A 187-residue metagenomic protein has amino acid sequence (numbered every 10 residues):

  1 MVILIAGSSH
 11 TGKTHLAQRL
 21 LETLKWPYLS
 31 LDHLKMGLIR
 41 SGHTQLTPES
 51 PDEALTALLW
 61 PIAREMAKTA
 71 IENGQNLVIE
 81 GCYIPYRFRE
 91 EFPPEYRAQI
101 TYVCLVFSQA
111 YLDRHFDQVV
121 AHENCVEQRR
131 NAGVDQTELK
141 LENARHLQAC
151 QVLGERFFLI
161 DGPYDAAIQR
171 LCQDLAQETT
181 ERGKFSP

Functional and structural regions predicted by a protein language model:
I5: Hydrophobic anchor at the beta1->P-loop junction of P-loop NTPases
S8: P-loop (Walker A) phosphate-binding loop of NTP-binding proteins
T11: ATP-binding Walker
T14: Walker A/P-loop
Q18-R64: Conserved substrate/cofactor phosphate-moiety recognition/catalytic segment in nucleotide-dependent phosphotransferases
A54-Q99, V103-F107: Glycine-rich phosphate-binding loop used to anchor ATP phosphates in small-molecule kinases, encompassing both
I100-R145: A glycine- and Lys/Arg-enriched "phosphate-lid" helix/loop adjacent to the NTP-binding pocket of small-molecule kinases
A144-P187: NTP-dependent small-molecule kinase module
